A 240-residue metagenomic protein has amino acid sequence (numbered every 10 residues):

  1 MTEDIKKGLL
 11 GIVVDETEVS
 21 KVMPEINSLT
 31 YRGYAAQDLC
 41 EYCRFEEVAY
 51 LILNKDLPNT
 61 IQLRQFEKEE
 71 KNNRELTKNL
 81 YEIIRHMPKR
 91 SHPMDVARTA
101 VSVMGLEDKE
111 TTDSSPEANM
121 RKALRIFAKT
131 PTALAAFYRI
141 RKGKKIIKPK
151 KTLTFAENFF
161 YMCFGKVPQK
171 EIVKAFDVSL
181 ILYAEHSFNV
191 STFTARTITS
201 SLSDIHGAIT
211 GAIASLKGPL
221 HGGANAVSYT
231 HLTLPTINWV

Functional and structural regions predicted by a protein language model:
M1-L232: Hydrophobic alpha-helical bundle cores within soluble ligand-binding/oligomerization subdomains
H231-V240: Single conserved hydrophobic/aromatic residue that forms the stacking wall/gate of nucleotide- or nucleobase-binding
